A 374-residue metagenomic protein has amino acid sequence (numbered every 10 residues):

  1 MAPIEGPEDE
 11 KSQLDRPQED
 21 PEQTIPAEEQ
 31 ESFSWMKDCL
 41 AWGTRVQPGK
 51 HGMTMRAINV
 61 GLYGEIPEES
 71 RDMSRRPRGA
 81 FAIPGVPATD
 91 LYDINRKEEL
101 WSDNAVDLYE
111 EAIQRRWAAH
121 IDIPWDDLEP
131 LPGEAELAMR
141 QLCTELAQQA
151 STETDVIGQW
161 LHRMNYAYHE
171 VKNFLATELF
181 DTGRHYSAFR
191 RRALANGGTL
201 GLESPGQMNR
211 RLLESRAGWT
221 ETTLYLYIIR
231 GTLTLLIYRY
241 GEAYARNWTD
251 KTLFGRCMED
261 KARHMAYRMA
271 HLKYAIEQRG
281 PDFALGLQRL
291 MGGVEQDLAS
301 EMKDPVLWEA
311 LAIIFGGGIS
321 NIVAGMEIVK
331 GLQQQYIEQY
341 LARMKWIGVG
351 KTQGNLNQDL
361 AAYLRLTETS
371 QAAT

Functional and structural regions predicted by a protein language model:
M1-N173, A195, T199, E221 (+1 more regions): Terminal targeting/low-complexity segments that flank the catalytic cores of oxidoreductases
G61-G64, R239-A243, K273: Short glycine/serine- and small hydrophobic-enriched flexible loop segments
S74, T223-Y225, L272: Short, structured secondary-structure boundary patches
L146-T154, L175-A193, Y227-L235, C257-L272: Alpha-helical transition-metal enzyme core signature, strongest for iron centers
D155-S215: Long, hydrophobic, well-ordered secondary-structure blocks that form the structural core and pocket-lining surfaces
R191-M265, R289-E295: Active-site-proximal alpha-helical scaffolds that flank and shape metal-associated catalytic sites
M265-L272, I276-L287: Catalytic cores of carbohydrate-active enzymes
